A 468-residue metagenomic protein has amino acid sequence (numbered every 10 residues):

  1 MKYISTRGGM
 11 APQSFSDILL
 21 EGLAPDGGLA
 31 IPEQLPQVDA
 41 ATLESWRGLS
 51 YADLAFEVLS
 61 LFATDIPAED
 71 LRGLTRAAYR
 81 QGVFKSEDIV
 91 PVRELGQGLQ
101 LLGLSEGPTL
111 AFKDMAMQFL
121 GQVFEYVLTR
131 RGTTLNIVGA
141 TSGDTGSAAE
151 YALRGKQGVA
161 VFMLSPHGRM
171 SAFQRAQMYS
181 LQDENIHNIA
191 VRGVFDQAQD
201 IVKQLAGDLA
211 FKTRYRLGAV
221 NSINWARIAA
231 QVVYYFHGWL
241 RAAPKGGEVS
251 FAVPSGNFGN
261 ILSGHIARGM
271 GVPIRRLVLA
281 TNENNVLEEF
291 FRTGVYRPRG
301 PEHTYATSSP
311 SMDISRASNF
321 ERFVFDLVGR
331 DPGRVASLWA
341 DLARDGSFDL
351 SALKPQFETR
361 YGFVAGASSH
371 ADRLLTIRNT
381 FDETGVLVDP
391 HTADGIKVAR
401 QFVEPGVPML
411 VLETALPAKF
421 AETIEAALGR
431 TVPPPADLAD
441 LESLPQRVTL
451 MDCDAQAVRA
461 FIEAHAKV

Functional and structural regions predicted by a protein language model:
M1-V468: PLP-dependent amino-acid enzyme catalytic core
